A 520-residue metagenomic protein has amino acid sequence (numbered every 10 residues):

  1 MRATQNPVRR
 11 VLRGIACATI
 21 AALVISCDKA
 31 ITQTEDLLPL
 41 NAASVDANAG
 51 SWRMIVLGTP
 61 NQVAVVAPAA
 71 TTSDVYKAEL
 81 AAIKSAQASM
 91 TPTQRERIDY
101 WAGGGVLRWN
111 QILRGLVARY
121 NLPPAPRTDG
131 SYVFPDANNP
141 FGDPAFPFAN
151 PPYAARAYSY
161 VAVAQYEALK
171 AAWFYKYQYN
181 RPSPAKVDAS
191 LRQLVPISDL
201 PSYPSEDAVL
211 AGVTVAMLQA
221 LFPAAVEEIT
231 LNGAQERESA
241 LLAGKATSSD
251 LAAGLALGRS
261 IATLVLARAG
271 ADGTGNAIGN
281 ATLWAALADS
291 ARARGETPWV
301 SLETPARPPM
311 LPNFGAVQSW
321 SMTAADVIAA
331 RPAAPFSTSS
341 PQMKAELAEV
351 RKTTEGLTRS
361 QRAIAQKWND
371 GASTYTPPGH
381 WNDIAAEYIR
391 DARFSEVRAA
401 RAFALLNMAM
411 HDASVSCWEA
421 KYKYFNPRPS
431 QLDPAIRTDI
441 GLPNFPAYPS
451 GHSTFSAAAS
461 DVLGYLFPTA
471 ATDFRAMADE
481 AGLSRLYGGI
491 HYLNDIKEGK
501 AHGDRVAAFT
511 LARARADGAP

Functional and structural regions predicted by a protein language model:
M1-R10: N-terminal secretory signal peptides that target proteins for export/translocation
R10-C17: Sec-dependent signal peptide recognition, specifically the positively charged N-region followed immediately by
L23-S26: C-terminal motif of bacterial Sec signal peptides marking the signal peptidase cleavage site
D28-P520: Acidic/polar surface patches and capping/hinge elements
